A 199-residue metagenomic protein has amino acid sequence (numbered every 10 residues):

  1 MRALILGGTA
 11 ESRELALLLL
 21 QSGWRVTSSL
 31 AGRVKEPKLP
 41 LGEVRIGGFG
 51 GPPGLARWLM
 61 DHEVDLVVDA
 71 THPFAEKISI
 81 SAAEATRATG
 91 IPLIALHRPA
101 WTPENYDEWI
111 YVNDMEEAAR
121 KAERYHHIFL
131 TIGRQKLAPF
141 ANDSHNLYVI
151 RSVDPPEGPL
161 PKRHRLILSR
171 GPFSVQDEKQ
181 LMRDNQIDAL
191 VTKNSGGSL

Functional and structural regions predicted by a protein language model:
A3-G32: N-terminal basic/disordered segments at the start of proteins
T27-G50, N105-E108, P159-R165: N-terminal beta-loop-helix "entrance" segment that forms/cooperates in small-molecule cofactor or anionic ligand
S28-E36, L96-T102, M115, R134-K136 (+1 more regions): Short, polar loop motifs at secondary-structure junctions
G42-L59, I167-D177: Glycine-rich, highly charged phosphate/nucleotide-binding loops
L55-M115: Glycine/small-residue-rich loop that forms an oxyanion/phosphate-binding "nest" at active or ligand-binding sites
M115-V149: Internal active-site segments that recognize and position negatively charged phosphoryl groups and nucleotide moieties
P139-G171: Histidine/lysine/aspartate-rich catalytic loop segments that bind and position anionic ligands
G158-L199: A C-terminal functional module that forms or caps the active site or interfaces directly with catalytic machinery
